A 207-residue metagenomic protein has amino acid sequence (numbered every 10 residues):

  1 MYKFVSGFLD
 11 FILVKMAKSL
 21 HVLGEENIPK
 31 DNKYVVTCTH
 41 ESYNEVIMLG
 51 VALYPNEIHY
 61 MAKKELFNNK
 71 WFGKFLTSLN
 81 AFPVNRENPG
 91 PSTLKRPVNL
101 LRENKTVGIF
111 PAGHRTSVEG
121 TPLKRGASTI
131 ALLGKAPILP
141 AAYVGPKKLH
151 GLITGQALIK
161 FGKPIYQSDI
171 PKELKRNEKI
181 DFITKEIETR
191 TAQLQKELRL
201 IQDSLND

Functional and structural regions predicted by a protein language model:
M1-V35, N44-E45, G73, N80-A81 (+4 more regions): Membrane-anchoring hydrophobic helices of lipid-metabolizing enzymes
L9-D10, S78-V84, F110-R115: Short, basic, glycine/proline-bearing loop/turn elements
L13, L53, L76, L100 (+1 more regions): A generic structural signal for well-ordered alpha-helical segments
S19-H21, N88-L94: Glycine-rich, highly charged phosphate/nucleotide-binding loops
I28-N88: Catalytic core of membrane glycerolipid acyltransferases/transacylases, capturing the structured, soluble-facing
L94-D207: Non-catalytic C-terminal accessory region of glycerolipid acyltransferases and related lyso-lipid remodeling enzymes
